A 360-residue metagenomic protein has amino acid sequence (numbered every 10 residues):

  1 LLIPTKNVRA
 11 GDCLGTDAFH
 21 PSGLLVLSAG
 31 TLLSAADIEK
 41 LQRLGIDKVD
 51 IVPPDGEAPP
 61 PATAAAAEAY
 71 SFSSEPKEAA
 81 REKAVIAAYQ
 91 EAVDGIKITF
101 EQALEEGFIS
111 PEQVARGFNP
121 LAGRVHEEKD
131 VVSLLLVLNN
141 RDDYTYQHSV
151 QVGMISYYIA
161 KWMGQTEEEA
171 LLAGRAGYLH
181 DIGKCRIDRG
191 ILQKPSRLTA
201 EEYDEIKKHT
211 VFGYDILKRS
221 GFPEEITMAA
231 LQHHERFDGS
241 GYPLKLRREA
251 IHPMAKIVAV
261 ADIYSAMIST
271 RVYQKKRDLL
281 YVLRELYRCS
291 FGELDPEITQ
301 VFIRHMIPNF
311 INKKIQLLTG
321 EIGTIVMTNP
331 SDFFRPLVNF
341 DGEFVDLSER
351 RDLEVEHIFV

Functional and structural regions predicted by a protein language model:
L1-E105, K276-V360: Terminal helices and disordered tails flanking the catalytic cores of nucleotide-processing hydrolases
G23-V26, D143, A200-E201, G241: Short, contiguous strand/loop micro-motifs
A66-E205, L217-S220, E225: Acidic/His-rich, divalent-metal-binding segments that scaffold phosphate/diphosphate chemistry
E112, A261, V326-T328: Hydrophobic alpha-helical segments characteristic of transmembrane helices
V152, L172-I187, Y203-T299, P308-F310 (+2 more regions): Alpha-helical scaffolding flanking metal-ion-dependent phosphate/phosphodiester catalytic sites
